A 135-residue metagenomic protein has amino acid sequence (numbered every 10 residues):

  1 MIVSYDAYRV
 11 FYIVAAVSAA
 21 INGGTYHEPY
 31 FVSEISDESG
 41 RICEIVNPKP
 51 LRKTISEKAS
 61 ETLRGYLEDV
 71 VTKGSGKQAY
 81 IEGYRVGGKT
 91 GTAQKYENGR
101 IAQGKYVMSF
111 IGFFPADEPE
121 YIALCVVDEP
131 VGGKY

Functional and structural regions predicted by a protein language model:
M1-P50, K58, L67-Y135: Active-site beta-strand/loop architecture of penicillin-binding DD-peptidases
